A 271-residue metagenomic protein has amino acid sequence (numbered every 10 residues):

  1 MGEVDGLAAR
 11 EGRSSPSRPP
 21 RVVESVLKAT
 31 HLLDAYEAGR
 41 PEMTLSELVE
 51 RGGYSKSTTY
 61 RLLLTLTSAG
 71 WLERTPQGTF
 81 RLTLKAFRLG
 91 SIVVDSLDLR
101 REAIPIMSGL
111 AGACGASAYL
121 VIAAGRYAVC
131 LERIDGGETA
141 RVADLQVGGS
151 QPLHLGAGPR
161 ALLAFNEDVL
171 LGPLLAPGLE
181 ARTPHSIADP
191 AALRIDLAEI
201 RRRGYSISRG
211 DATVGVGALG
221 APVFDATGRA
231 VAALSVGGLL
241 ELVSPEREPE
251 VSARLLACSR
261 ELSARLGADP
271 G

Functional and structural regions predicted by a protein language model:
G2-G12, T139-V214: Short, solvent-exposed recognition segments
G2-S96, R100, R260-A268: N-terminal helix-turn-helix
G78-P177: Amphipathic alpha-helical effector-binding/dimerization core of metabolite-sensing transcriptional regulators
P190, D196, R203, V214 (+1 more regions): Juxtadomain coupling helices with adjacent low-complexity linkers
G217-A221: Short hydrophobic beta-strand micro-motif common in sensory/regulatory domains
V223-A226: Sensor-regulatory modules in signal-transduction proteins
